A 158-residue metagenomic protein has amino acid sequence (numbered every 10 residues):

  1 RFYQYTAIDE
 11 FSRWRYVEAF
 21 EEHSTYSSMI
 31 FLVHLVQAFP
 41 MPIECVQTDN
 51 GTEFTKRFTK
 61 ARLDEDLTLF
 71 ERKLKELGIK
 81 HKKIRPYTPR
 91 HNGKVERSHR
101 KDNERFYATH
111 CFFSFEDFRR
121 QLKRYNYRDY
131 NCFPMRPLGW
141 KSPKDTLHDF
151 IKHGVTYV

Functional and structural regions predicted by a protein language model:
R1-Y3, V17-C45: Active-site beta-loop-alpha junctions of metal-dependent nucleic acid enzymes, especially the RNase H-like/DDE
A7, R13, L32, V46-D49 (+7 more regions): Mobile genetic element proteins and their domesticated derivatives, centered on retroelements and DNA transposons
W14-E18, K82-I84, A108: Short small-residue beta-strand/loop micro-motif enriched in glycine and branched aliphatics
V17, R57-F58, R100, F150: Short, function-defining helix-loop hinge/capping sites that tune catalysis or transport
F39-R62, R85-Y87, N92, W140-P143: Acidic/histidine-rich, metal-coordinating catalytic segments
R62-L69: Charged helix-capping and loop-helix junction motifs
R72, L77-I79, K101-V158: C-terminal domain-tail junction helix/linker
K94-R97: Histidine/acidic-residue-rich catalytic or RNA/ligand-binding cores of hydrolases and nuclease-related proteins
